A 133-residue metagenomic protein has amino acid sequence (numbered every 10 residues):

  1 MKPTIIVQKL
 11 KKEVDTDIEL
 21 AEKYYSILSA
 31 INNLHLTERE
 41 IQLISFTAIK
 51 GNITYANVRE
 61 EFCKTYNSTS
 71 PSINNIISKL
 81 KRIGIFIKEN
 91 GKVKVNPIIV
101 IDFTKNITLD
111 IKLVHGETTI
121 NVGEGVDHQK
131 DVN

Functional and structural regions predicted by a protein language model:
M1-D15: General nucleic-acid-binding
V14-F46: Short alpha-helical segments that sit at the start of domains
T47-G51: Short helix-to-turn junction characteristic of helix-turn-helix DNA-binding domains, especially the helix
N52-T65: Short acidic, hydrophobic short linear motifs in intrinsically disordered regions
N67-R82: Short amphipathic alpha-helical interaction segments
K81-V93: A short, conserved structural fragment
V100-N133: Short, amphipathic alpha-helical interaction segments positioned at domain boundaries
